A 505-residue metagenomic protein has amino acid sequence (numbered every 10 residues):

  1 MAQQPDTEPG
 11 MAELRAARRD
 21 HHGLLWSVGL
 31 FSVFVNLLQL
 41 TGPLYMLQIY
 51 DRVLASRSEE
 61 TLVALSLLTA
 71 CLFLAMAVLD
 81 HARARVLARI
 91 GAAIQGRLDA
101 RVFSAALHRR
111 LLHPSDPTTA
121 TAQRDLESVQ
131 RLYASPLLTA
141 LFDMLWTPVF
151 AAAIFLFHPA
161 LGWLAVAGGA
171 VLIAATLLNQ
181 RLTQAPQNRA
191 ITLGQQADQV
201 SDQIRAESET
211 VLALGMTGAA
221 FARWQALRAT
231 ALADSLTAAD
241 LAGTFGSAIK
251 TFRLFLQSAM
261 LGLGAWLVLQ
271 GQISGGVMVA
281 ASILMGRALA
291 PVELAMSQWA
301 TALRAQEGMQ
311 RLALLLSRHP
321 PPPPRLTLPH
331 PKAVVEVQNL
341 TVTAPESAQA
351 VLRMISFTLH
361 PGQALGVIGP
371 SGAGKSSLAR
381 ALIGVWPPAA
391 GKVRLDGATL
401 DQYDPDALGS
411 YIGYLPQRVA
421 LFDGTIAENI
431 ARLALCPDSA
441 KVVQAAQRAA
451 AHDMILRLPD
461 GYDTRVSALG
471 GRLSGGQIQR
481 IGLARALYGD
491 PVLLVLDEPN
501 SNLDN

Functional and structural regions predicted by a protein language model:
M1-Q39, A55, E59-A64, R83 (+10 more regions): Membrane-integrated ABC transporters
R15, R19-G23, L111-L112, D125-Y133 (+7 more regions): An intracellular "coupling" helix at the cytosolic face of ABC transporter transmembrane type-1 domains
L25-A82, V86, F155-A160, G271-G275: Transmembrane helix-loop-helix hairpins at lipid-water interfaces of multipass membrane proteins, especially the type-1
S32, L65-L72, T139-R189, G262-I273 (+1 more regions): Transmembrane helices of ABC transporter permease
L68-D80, G168-V171, A242, G246-R253 (+1 more regions): Hydrophobic alpha-helical segments in the permease module
A88, M216, D240, A288-L315: Cytosolic ends of transmembrane helices, especially the final helix of ABC transmembrane type-1 domains
I383: Helix-to-loop junction immediately C-terminal to a conserved catalytic motif
R394, A427-A468: ABC ATPase nucleotide-binding domain helical subdomain, centered on the C-loop/LSGGQ "ABC signature"
